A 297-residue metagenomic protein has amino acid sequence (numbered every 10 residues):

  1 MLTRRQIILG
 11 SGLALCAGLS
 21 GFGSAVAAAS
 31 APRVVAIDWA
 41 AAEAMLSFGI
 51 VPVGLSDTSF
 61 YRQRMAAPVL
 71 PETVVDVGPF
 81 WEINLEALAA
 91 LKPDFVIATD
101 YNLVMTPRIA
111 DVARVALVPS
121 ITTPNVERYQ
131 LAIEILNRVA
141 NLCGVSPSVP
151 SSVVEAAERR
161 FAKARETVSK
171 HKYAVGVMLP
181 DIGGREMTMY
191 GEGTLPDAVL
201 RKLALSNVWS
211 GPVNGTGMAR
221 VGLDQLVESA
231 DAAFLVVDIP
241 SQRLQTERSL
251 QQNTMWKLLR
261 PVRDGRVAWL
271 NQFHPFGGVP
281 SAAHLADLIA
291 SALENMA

Functional and structural regions predicted by a protein language model:
M1, F22-A36: C-terminal segment of N-terminal export signals and the immediately downstream linker at the start of the mature
Q6-V26: N-terminal export signals
R33, L131-E134, S229-A297: Structured C-terminal subdomain patch of bacterial secreted/periplasmic proteins
R33, W39-A87: A short, structured surface patch at a secondary-structure boundary
S56, G193-G217: His/Asp/Glu-enriched short active-site or ligand-binding loop at hydrolase and phosphoryl-transfer sites
V77-L85, V213-L223: Short helix-initiation/N-cap motifs at beta->coil->alpha
K92-A98, D231-A232: Proline-aspartate-enriched helix->loop->beta-strand connector
A113-I182, W209, P275, V279-A297: Extracytoplasmic substrate-binding proteins
